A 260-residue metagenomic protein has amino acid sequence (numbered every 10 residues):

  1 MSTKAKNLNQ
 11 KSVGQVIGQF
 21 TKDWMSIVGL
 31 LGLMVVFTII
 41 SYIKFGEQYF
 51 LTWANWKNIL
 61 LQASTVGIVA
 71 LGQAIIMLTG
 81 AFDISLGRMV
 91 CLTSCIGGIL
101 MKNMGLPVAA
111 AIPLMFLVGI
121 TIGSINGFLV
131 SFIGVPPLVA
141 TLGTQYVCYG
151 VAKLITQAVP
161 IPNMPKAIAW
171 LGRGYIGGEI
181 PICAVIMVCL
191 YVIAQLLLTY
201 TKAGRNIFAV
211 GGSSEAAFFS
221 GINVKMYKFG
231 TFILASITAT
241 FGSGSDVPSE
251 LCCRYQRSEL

Functional and structural regions predicted by a protein language model:
S2-I68, P107-A110: Membrane-interfacial amphipathic/re-entrant helices at transmembrane-helix boundaries
D23-L31, I59, R88-L92, A109-L117 (+3 more regions): Hydrophobic alpha-helical transmembrane segments
S26-I40, Q73, F116, Q145-G150 (+2 more regions): Hydrophobic core segments of alpha-helical transmembrane domains in multi-pass membrane transport and ion-translocation
G32, F37-S41, T52-M104, F128-V135: Single transmembrane alpha-helix segments in multi-pass membrane proteins
A63-Q73, C91-L92, T121-S124, Y146 (+4 more regions): Hydrophobic alpha-helical segments embedded in the membrane of multi-pass proteins
G105-Q145: Alpha-helical transmembrane segments within multi-pass membrane transporters and channels
L106-P107, A111-I112, T121-N126, G177-C253: Helix-loop-helix "hairpin" substructures at the membrane interface of multi-pass membrane proteins
I133, P137-Y200, Y227-G230, E250-S258: Transmembrane helix-bundle core of multi-pass membrane transporters and related energy-transducing complexes
